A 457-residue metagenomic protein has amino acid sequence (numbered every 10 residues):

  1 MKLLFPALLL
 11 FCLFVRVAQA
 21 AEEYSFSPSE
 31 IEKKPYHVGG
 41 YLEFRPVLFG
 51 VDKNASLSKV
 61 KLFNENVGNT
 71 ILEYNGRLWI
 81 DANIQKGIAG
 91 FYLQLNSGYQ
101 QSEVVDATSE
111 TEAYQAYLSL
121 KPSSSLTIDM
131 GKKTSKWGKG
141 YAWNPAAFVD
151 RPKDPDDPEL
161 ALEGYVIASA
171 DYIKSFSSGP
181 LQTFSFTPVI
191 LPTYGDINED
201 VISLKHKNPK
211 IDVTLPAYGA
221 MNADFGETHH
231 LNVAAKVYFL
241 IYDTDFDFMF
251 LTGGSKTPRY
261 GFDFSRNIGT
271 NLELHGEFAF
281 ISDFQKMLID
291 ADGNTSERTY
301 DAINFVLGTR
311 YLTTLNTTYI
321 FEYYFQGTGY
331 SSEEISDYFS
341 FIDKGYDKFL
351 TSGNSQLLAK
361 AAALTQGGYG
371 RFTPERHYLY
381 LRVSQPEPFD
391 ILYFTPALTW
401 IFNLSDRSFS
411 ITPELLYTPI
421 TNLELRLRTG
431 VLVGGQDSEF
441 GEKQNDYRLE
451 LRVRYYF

Functional and structural regions predicted by a protein language model:
P28-K59, A89-L93, F186, P396: Transmembrane beta-strand segments of Gram-negative outer membrane beta-barrel proteins
G40-L42, L93-L95, M130, A170 (+9 more regions): Membrane-embedded beta-strand positions of outer-membrane beta-barrel proteins
F44-G50, I84-I88, S97-Q101, T134-K136 (+10 more regions): Transmembrane beta-strands of outer-membrane beta-barrel pores
G68-G76, S109-Y114, L162-V166, H229-V233 (+5 more regions): Residues that define the transmembrane beta-barrel architecture of outer-membrane proteins
G76-G195, F239, G434: Outer membrane beta-barrel
G87-L93, S125-I128, S177-F184, I241-F248 (+4 more regions): Repeated loop/turn-to-beta-strand initiation elements of outer-membrane beta-barrel proteins
A170, L379-V383, K443-F457: Outer-membrane beta-barrel "beta-signal"
G261, E273-P386, L398, F440-G441: Extracellular/periplasmic loop regions
